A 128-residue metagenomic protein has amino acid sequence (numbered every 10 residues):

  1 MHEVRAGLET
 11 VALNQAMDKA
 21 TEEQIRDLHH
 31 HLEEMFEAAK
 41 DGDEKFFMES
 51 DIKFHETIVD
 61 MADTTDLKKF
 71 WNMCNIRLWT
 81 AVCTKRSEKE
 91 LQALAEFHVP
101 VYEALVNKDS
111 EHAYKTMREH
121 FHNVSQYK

Functional and structural regions predicted by a protein language model:
M1, R5, E9, I25-L28 (+5 more regions): A general structural signal for well-ordered alpha-helical segments in protein cores
V4-A20, I52-E88: Hydrophobic, amphipathic alpha-helical faces that serve as interaction scaffolds
T10, H29-F36, D41, K53 (+2 more regions): C-terminal all-alpha effector/ligand-binding and dimerization domain of prokaryotic HTH-type transcriptional repressors
T21-Q24, K40-F47, D63, L67 (+2 more regions): Residue-level recognition of alpha-helical structural elements
